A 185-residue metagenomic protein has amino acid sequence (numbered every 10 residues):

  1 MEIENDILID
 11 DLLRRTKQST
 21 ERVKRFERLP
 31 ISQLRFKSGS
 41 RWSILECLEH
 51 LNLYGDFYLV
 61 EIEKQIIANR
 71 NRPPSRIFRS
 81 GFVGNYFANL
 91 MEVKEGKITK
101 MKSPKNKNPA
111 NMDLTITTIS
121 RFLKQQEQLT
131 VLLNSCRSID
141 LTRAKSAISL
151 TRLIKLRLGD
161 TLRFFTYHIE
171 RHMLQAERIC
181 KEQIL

Functional and structural regions predicted by a protein language model:
M1-E2, Q33-L34, K102-A110, S149-R152: A short small-residue
M1-K17, E21: Extreme N-terminal tail/first-helix region
E2-I9, R41-I44, N111-I119, K155 (+1 more regions): Active-site oxyanion-binding pockets that recognize sulfate/phosphate
D10-L13, K17, L48, N52 (+4 more regions): Short amphipathic alpha-helical segments with heptad-repeat character
L12-L13, T20-E21, E27-L29, T151-L153: Intrinsically disordered, low-complexity segments enriched in polar/charged residues with Gly/Pro, especially when
S19, R25-R28, G84-D140: Acidic/histidine-rich alpha-helical segments that form the ligand environment of transition-metal centers
L34-N89, E127, V131-S135, I139-L185: Short, contiguous alpha-helical
